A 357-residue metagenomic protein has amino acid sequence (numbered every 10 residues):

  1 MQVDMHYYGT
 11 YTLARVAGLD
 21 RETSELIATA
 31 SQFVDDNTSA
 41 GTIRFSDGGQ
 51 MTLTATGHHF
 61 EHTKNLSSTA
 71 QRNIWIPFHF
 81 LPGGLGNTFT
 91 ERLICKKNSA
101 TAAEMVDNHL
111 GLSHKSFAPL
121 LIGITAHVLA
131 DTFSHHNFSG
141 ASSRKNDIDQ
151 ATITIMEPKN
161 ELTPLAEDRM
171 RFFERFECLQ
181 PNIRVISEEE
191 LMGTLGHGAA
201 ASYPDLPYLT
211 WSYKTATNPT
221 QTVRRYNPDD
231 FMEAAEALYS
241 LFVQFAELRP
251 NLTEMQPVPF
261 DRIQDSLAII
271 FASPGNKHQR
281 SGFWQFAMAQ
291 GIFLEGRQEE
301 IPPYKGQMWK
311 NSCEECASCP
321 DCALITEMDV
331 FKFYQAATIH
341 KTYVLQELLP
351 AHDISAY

Functional and structural regions predicted by a protein language model:
M1-Y357: N-terminal leader/auxiliary helical segments
